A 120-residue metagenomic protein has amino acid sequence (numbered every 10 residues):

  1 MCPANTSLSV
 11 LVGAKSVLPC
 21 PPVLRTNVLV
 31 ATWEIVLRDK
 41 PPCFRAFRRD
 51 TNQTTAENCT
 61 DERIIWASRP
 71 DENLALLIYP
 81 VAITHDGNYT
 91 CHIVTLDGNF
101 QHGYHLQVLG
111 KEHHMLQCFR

Functional and structural regions predicted by a protein language model:
M1-P19, L24: N-terminal edge beta-strand
M1-P3, I35-P41, P70, T95 (+1 more regions): Flexible inter-domain hinge/linker segments at boundaries of tandem extracellular adhesion modules
C2, C20, W33, C43 (+4 more regions): Disulfide-bonded cysteines in secreted/extracellular proteins and peptides
S7-S9, V30, Q101-H105: Well-ordered beta-strand positions in beta-sheet-rich domains
V10-V12, I35, N58, S68-R69 (+1 more regions): Conserved strand-loop elements at the edges of beta-sheets that form or border functional pockets
G13-K15, R25, R38, I83-D86 (+1 more regions): Disulfide-stabilized cysteine-rich extracellular repeat microdomains
V17-P19, D61-Q107: Ligand-binding face of N-terminal immunoglobulin V-set domains in extracellular IgSF glycoproteins
R25-E62: N-terminal V-set
